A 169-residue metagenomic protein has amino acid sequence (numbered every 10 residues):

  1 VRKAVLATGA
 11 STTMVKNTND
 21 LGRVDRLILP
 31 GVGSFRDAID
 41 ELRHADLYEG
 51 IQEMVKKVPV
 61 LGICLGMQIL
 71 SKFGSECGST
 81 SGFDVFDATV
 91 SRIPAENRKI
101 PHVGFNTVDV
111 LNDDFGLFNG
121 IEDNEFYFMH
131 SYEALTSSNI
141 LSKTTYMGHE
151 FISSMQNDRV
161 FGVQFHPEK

Functional and structural regions predicted by a protein language model:
V1-A7: Short, charged N-terminal beta->alpha structural module
T12-R23: Short acidic low-complexity segments
D20-L21, M54, S154: Structural alpha-helical scaffold elements that stabilize or flank donor/cofactor-binding regions in carbohydrate
L21-G31: Short acidic/histidine-rich motifs immediately flanking catalytic phosphotransfer sites in two-component signaling
G33-F105: Cysteine-nucleophile active-site neighborhood
T89-K169: Amide-donor transfer/coupling interface in amidating biosynthetic enzymes
